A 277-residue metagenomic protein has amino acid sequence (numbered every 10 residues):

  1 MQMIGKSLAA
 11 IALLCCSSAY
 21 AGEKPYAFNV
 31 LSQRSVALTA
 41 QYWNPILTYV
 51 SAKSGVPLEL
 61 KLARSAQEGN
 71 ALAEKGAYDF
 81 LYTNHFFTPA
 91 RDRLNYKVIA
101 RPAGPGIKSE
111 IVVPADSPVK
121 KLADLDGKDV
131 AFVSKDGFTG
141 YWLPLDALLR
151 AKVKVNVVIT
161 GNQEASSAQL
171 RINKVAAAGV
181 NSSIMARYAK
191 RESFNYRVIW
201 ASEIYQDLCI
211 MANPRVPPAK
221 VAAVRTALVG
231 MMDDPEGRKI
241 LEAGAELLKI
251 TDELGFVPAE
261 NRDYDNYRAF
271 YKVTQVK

Functional and structural regions predicted by a protein language model:
M1-L8: Bacterial N-terminal signal peptides that target proteins for export
A12-A21: Hydrophobic h-region of N-terminal signal peptides that target proteins for export in Gram-negative bacteria
G22-F86: Extracytoplasmic small-molecule ligand-binding "clamshell" domains of the periplasmic binding protein/Venus flytrap
Y26, V30, R34-P45, A212-K277: An extracytoplasmic/periplasmic, membrane-proximal ligand-sensing/linker region
Y26-R34, T39, A123-G140: Short loop->beta-strand "edge-of-pocket" segments that line small-molecule binding or catalytic clefts across diverse
Q67-F80, R93-L94, A123, E164-G179 (+1 more regions): Short helices/loops that flank or line small-molecule/ion binding pockets
V98-K121, C209-N213: Hydrophobic/proline-rich hinge and linker segments of small-molecule sensing/allosteric domains, predominantly
S117, K128-T226: Pocket-lining segment of extracytoplasmic ligand-binding domains
